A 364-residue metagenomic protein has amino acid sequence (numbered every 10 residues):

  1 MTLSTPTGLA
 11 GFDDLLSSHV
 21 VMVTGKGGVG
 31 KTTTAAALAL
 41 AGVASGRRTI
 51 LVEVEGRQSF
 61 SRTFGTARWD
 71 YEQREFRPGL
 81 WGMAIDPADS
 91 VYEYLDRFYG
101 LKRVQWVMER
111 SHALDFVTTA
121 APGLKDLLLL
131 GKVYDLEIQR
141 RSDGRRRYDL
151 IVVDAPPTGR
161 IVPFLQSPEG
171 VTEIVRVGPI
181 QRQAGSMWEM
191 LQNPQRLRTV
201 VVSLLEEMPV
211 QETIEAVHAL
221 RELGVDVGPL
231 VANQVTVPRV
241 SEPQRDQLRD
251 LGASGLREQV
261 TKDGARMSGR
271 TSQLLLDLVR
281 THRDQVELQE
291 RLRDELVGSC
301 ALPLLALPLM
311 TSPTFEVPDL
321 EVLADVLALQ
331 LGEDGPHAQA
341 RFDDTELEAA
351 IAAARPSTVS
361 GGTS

Functional and structural regions predicted by a protein language model:
T2-L9, D13, V29, T33-A37 (+6 more regions): Conserved catalytic-core segment of NTP-binding enzymes
K26: P-loop (Walker A) phosphate-binding loop of NTP-binding proteins
L40-R110: N-terminal phosphate/diphosphate-binding loop that engages ATP/GTP or pyrophosphate donors across diverse enzyme folds
A88-Y92, F116-K125, V171-P179: Flexible beta-alpha connector loops of hexameric P-loop NTPases
L95-L101, E242-Q247, P318-L327: Short, surface-exposed amphipathic charged segments that create phosphate/polyanion-binding patches used for binding
R97-E137: ATP-hydrolysis module of ASCE/P-loop NTPase motor domains, specifically the Walker B Asp-Glu catalytic pair
L304-A306, T314-P356: C-terminal accessory extensions appended to soluble enzyme cores
